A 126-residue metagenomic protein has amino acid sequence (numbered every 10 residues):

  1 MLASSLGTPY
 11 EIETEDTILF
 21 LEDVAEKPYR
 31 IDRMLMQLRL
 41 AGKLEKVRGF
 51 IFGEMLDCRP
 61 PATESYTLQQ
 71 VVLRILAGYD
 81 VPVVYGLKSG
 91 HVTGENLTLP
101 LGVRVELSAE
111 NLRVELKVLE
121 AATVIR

Functional and structural regions predicted by a protein language model:
M1-L35: ATP/pyrophosphate-binding catalytic subdomain of soluble kinases
L2, F50, G102-V105: Buried hydrophobic positions in well-ordered alpha/beta secondary-structure cores of metabolic enzymes
Y10-E13, K43-L44, I75-A77, T98-L99: Solvent-exposed alpha-helices and their adjacent loops that cap or buttress functional pockets in soluble metabolic
T14-E15, K46, Y79, L112: Residue-level preference for short coil/turn positions at secondary-structure junctions
I18-F20, V24-A25, I51-P60: Glycine-rich phosphate/diphosphate-binding loops and the adjacent beta-loop-alpha structural elements that coordinate
Y29-K43, L68-V71: A short, acidic, amphipathic alpha-helical segment used as a generic capping/interface helix at domain edges
V47-E54, V84: Short internal beta-strands
D57-R126: ATP/nucleoside-binding phosphotransfer catalytic cores, i.e., glycine-rich phosphate-binding loops
